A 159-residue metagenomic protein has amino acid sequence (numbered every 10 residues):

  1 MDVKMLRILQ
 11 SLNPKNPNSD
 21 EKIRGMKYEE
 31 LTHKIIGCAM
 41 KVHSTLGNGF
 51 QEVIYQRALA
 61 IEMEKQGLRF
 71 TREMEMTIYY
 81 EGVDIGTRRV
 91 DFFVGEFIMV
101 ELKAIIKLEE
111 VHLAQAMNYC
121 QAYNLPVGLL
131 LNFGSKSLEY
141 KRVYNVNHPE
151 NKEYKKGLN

Functional and structural regions predicted by a protein language model:
M1-K27, E81, P149-N159: Intrinsic disorder/low-complexity segments
G25-H33, N48, E52, Q56 (+1 more regions): Nuclease catalytic cores
I35-T45: A short, surface-exposed helix-loop junction/capping segment
G47, F92-L108, Y119: Conserved catalytic cores of phosphodiester-cleaving nucleases, focusing on short active-site segments
E64-G82: A short acidic/basic microdomain associated with nuclease active sites
L68, R88-V90, L138: Change "...and in nucleic-acid phosphodiester-cleaving endonucleases..." to "...and in nucleic-acid processing enzymes
K103-E150: Nucleic-acid nuclease catalytic cores
